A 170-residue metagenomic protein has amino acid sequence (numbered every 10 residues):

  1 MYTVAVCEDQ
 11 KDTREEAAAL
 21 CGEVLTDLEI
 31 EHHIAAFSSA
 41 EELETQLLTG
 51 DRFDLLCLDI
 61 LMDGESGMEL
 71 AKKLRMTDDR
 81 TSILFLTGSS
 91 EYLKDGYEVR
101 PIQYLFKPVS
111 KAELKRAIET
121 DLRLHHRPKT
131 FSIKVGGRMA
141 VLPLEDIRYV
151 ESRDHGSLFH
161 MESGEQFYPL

Functional and structural regions predicted by a protein language model:
M1-A5: Non-catalytic signal-transmission and effector/linker regions of two-component phosphorelay proteins
E8: Conserved acidic carboxylate
K11-A18, L93: Charged phosphotransfer/docking patches of two-component systems
R14, A36, M62-E65: Residue-level signal for the "D+5" position in two-component response regulator receiver
E16, L20-D27: Alpha-helical interaction/dimerization surfaces of two-component signaling modules
L25-S39, Q46: Short hydrophobic/Thr-rich beta-strand motif most characteristic of the beta2 strand and flanking loop of CheY-like
E44-R127: CheY-like receiver
R116-L170: Conserved binding/recognition cores within well-folded domains
